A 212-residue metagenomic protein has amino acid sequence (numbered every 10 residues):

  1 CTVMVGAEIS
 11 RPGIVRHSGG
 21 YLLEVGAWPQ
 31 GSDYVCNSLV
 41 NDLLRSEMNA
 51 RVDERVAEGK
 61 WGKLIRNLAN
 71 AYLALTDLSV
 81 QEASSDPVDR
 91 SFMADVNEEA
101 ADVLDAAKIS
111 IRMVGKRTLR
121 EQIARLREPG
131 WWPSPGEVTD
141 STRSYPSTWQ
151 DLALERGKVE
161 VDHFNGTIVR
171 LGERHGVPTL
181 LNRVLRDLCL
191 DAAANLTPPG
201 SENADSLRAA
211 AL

Functional and structural regions predicted by a protein language model:
C1-L75: Rossmann-fold dinucleotide-binding core
Y21, S79, L152: Short, histidine-centered active-site or binding-site loop motifs used for metal coordination, general acid-base
G26-G31, D77-D86, S206-A211: Short, basic, helix/turn surface patches
S32-V35, S85, D89, G157 (+1 more regions): Residue-level recognition of alpha-helical structural elements
E47, R51, S79-P87, H175: Inter-helical turn/loop segments and adjacent helix faces that build the functional surface of alpha-helical bundle
N49-V52, L75, E82, A107-M113: Short, structured loop/turn "capping" segments at alpha-beta junctions
A57-S84, V88-D102: Active-site-proximal catalytic alpha-helix in oxidoreductases
A94-L212: NAD(P)-dependent Rossmann-like dehydrogenase/reductase catalytic/cofactor-binding core
